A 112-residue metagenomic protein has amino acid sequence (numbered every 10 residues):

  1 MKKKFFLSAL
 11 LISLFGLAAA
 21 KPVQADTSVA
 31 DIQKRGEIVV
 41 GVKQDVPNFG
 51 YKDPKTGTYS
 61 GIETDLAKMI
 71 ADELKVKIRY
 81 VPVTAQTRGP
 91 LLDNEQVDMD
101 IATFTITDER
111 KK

Functional and structural regions predicted by a protein language model:
M1-A9: Bacterial N-terminal signal peptides that target proteins for export
S8-L17: Bacterial N-terminal signal peptides
A19-A25: Sec/Tat signal peptide C-region and signal peptidase I cleavage site
V29, G61-E63, A102, K111-K112: A structural signal for short loop-to-beta-strand junctions that line the ligand-binding cleft of periplasmic/secreted
E37-Y59: Short glycine-rich His-centered loop
D53-K75: Short, polar/charged alpha-helical segment
K68, K77-K112: Acidic, polar ligand-binding/catalytic clefts
